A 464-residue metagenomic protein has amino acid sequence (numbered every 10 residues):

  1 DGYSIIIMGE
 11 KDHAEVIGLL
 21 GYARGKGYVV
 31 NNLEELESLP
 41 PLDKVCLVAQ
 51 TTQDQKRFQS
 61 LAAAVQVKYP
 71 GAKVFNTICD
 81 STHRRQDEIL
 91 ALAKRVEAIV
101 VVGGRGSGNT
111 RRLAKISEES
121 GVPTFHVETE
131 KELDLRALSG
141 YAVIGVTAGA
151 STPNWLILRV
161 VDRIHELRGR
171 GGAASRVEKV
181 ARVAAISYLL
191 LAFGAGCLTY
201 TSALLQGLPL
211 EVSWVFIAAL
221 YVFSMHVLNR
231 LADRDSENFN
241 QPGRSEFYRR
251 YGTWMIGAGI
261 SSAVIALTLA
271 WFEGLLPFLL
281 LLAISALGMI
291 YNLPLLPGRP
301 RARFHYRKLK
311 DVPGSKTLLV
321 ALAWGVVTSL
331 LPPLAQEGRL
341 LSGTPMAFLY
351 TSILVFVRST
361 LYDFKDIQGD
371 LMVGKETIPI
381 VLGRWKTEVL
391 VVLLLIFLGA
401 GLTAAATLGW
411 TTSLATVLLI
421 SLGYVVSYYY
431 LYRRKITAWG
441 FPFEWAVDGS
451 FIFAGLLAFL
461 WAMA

Functional and structural regions predicted by a protein language model:
D1-A148, T152-W155, V161, H165-G169: The feature marks the mature, well-folded catalytic cores of soluble enzymes
R182-L205, G257-A263, V320-T328: The first (N-terminal) embedded transmembrane alpha-helix
G194-C197, E246-M255, K308-P332, P379-R384 (+1 more regions): Small-residue-rich segments of transmembrane alpha-helices in multi-pass membrane proteins, especially helix faces
C197-I217, I265-L279, T328-L349, T403-L414 (+1 more regions): Helix-coil boundary and interhelical linker segments in multi-pass alpha-helical membrane proteins
P209-W214, W254-A302, V389-F441: Transmembrane helix-loop-helix
L220-A232, A283-G298, V326-S329, Y350-K365 (+1 more regions): Transmembrane alpha-helical segments that form the membrane-embedded catalytic/substrate-channel core of multi-pass
F223-I260, V355-I396: Solvent-exposed interhelical
Q241-S245, L309-K310, A415-A464: Extended hydrophobic alpha-helices typical of membrane-associated regions
